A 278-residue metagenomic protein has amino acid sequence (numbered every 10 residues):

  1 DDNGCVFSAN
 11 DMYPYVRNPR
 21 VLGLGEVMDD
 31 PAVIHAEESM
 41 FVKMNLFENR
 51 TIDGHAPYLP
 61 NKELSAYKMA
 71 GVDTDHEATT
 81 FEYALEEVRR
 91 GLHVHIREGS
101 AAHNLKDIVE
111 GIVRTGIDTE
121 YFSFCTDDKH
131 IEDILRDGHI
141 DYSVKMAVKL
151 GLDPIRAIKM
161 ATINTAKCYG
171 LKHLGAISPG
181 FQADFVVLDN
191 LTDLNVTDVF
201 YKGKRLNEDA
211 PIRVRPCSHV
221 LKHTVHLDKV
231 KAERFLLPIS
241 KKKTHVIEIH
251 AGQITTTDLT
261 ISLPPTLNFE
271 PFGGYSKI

Functional and structural regions predicted by a protein language model:
D1: Metal-cofactor-binding active-site regions of metalloenzymes
V6-G25, P31-I96, H103-F124, L135-K149 (+2 more regions): Histidine/acidic residue-rich metal-binding segments in metalloenzymes
D29, H130: Short, glycine/acidic-enriched loop or turn micro-motifs at the edges of active sites
I34, E132, V196: Glycine/Thr-rich phosphate-binding loops of Rossmann-like dinucleotide-binding domains
S100-A102, N164-T165: Acidic, glycine-rich active-site loops and adjacent beta-strand->loop/helix elements that engage anionic groups
D127: Active-site glycine-centered loops adjacent to acidic/histidine catalytic or metal-binding residues that shape
L135-G151, I155-I278: Active-site microenvironment of metallo-dependent hydrolases
